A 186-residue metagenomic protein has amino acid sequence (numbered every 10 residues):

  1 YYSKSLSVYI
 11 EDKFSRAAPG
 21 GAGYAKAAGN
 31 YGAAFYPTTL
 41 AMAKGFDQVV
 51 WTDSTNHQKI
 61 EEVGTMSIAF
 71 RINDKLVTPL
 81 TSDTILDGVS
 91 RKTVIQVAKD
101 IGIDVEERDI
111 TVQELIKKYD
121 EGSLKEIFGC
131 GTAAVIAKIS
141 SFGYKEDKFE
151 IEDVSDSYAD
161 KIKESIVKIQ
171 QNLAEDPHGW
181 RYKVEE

Functional and structural regions predicted by a protein language model:
Y1-E186: Helix-start/capping segments and mature chain N-termini
